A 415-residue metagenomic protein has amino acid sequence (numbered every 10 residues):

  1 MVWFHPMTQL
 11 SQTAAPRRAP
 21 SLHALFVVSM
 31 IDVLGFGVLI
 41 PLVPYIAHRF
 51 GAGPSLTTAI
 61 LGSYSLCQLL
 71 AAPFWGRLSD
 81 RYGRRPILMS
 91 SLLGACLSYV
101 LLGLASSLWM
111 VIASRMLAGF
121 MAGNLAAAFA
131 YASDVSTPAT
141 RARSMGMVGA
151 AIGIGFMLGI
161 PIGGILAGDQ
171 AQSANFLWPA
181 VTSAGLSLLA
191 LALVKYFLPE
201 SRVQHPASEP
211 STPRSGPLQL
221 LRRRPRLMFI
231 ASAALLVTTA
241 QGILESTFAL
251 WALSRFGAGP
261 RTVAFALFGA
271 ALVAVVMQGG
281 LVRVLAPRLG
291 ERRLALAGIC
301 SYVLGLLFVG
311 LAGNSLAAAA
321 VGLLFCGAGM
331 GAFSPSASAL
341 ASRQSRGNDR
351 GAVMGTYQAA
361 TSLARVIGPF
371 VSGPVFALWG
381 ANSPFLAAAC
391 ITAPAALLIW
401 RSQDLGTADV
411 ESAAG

Functional and structural regions predicted by a protein language model:
Q9-A19, P199-S232, G415: Juxtamembrane intracellular "pre-TM" segments in multi-pass secondary transporters
P41-S55, S246-T262: Short amphipathic helix-loop junctions that connect adjacent transmembrane helices in Major Facilitator Superfamily/SLC
L69-L108: Conserved MFS/SLC helix-loop-helix module at the cytosolic interface between two early adjacent transmembrane helices
A72-G83, M277-E291, F376: Helix-to-loop junctions at the C-terminal end of transmembrane segments in multipass secondary transporters
S114-G153: Cytoplasmic helix-loop-helix junction between adjacent transmembrane helices in 12-TM secondary transporters
V148-Y196: Helix-loop-helix hairpin linking two adjacent transmembrane segments in secondary transporters
G185-Q204, L398-S402: C-terminal membrane-cytosol helix-exit motif in multi-pass small-molecule transporters
M277, R292-A337: C-terminal transmembrane helical hairpin of 12-TM major facilitator-type secondary transporters
